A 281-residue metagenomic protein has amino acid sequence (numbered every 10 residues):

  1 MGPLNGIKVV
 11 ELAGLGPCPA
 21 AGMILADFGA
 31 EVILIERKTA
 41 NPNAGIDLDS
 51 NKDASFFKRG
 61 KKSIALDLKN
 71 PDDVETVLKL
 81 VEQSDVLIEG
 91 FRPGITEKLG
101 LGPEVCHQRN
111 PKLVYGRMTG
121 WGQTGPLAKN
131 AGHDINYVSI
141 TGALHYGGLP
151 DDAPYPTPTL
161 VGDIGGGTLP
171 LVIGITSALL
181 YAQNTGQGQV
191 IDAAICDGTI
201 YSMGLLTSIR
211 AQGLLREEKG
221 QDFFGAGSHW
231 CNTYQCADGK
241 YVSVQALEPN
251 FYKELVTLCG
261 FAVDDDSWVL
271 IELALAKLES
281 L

Functional and structural regions predicted by a protein language model:
M1-Q187: N-terminal helix-loop segment corresponding to the beta1-alpha1 unit of nucleotide/adenylate-binding folds
I140-L281: Acidic, glycine-rich segments within the central catalytic cores of soluble metabolic enzymes that bind/position
